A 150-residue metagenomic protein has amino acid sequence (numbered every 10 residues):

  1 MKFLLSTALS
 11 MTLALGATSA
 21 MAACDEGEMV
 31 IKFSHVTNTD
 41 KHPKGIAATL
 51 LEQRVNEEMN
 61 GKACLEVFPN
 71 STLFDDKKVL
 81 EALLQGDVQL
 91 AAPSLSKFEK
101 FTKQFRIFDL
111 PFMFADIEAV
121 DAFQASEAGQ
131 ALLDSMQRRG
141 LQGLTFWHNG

Functional and structural regions predicted by a protein language model:
M1-M29: Short, low-complexity disordered leader/linker segments with a strong preference for bacterial N-terminal type II
A20-V36, E57-A63, Q137: Immediate post-signal peptide segment of exported/extracytoplasmic ligand-binding proteins
K32-T49, N70-F74: Extracytoplasmic "Venus flytrap"
K41-E66, E127: Short, polar/charged alpha-helical segment
P43, K77, F101-K103: Short Asp/Glu-rich motifs
E52-Q53, L84, Q89, S94-G150: Contiguous mixed-secondary-structure segments that line small-molecule binding/active-site clefts of soluble domains
V67-E81: Short helix-initiation/N-cap motifs at beta->coil->alpha
